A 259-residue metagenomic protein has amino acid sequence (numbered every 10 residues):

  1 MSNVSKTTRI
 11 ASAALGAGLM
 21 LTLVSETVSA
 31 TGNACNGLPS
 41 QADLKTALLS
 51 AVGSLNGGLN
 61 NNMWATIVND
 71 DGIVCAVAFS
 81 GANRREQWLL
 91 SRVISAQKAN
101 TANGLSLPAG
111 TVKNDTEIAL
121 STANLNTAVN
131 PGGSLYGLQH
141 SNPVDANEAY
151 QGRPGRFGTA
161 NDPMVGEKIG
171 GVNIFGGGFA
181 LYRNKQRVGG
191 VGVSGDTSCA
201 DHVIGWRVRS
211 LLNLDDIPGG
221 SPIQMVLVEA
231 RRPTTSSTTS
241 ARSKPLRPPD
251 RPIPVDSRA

Functional and structural regions predicted by a protein language model:
S2-A14: Bacterial N-terminal signal peptides that target proteins for export
R9-S12, S29, N100: Intrinsically disordered, low-complexity segments enriched in glycine/proline and serine/threonine
A13-T22: Bacterial N-terminal signal peptides
L23-T27: N-terminal signal peptide c-region/cleavage motif recognized by signal peptidases
T31-A259: Flexible, solvent-exposed loop/hinge segments and secondary-structure transition points
